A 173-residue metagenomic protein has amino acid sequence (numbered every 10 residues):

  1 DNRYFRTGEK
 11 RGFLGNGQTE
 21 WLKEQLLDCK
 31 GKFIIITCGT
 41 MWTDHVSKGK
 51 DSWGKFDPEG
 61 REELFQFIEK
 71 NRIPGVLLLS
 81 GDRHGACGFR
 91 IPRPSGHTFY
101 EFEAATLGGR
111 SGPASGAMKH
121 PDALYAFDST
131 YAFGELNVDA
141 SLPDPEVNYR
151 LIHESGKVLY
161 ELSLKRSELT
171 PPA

Functional and structural regions predicted by a protein language model:
D1-A173: Metal-dependent phosphoester/phosphodiester hydrolase catalytic core
